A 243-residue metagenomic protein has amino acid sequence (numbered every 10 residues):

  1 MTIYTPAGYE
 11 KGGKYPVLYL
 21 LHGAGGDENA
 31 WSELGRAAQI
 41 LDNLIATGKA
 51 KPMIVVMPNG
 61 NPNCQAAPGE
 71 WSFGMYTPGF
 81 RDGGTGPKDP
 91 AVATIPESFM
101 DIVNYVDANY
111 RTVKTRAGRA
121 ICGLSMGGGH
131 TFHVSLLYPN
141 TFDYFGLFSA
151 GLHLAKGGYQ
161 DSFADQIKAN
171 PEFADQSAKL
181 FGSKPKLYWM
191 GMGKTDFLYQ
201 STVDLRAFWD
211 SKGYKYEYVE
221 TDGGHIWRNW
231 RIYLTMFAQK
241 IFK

Functional and structural regions predicted by a protein language model:
M1-K243: Non-catalytic cap/lid and distal C-terminal segments of serine-dependent acyl enzymes
